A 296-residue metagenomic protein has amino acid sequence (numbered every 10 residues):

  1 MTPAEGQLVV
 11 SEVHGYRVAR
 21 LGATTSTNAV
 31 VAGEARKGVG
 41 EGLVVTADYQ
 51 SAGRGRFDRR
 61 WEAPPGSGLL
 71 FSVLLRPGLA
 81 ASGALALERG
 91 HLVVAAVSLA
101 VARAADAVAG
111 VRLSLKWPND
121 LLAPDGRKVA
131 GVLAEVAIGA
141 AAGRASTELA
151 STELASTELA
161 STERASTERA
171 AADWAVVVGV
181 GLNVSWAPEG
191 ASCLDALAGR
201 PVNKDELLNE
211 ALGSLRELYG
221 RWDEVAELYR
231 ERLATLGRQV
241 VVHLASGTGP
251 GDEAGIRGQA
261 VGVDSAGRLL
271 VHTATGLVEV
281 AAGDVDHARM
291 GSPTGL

Functional and structural regions predicted by a protein language model:
M1-A107, G126-K128, E135-T167, L277 (+1 more regions): N-terminal lobe of the biotin/lipoate ligase/transferase fold
G53, D120, G181: Active-site glycine-centered loops adjacent to acidic/histidine catalytic or metal-binding residues that shape
A102-D106, G110, D195, L212-Y219: Short amphipathic alpha-helical signal-transduction/dimerization elements
G110-N119, W222-A226: Short, surface-exposed recognition loops or helix-turn segments adjacent to catalytic cores
K116-W117, L122-P124, K128-L133: Glycine- and Gly-Pro-enriched alpha-helical subdomains that act as flexible, kink-prone "lid/hinge" or packing modules
A141-G143, A170-K204: Short, acidic (Asp/Glu-rich) active-site segment that either coordinates a divalent metal cofactor
G199-G255, G291-L296: Conserved, helical-rich catalytic subdomain that frames metal- and/or nucleotide-binding sites in enzyme alpha/beta
V240-L296: Conserved RNA-binding domains used in RNP assembly and mRNA/RNA metabolism
